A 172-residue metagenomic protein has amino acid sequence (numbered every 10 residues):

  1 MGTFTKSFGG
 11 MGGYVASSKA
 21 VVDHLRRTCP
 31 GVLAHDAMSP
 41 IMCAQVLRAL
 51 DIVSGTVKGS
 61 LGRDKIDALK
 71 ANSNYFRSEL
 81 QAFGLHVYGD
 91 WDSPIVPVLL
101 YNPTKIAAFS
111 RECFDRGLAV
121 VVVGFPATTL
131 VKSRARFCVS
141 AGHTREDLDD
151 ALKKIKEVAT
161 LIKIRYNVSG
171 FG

Functional and structural regions predicted by a protein language model:
M1, F8-G59: Conserved core segment of the aminotransferase class I/II
M11, D92-V96, S133-R136: Short amphipathic alpha-helical segments
A16, P97-L99, C138-S140: Short hydrophobic/aromatic beta-strand micro-patches that form the beta-sheet surface supporting nucleotide- or nucleic
K19, F125-T128: Short, ordered loop/turn segments at secondary-structure junctions
H24-L25, F109, A151: Hydrophobic side chains in well-ordered alpha-helices
P30, N74-Y75, R111, K153-K156: Solvent-exposed alpha-helix faces
M42-D92, V96-A119: Conserved PLP-dependent catalytic core of the aminotransferase class-I/II
D115-R116, A127-G172: PLP-dependent enzyme catalytic core of the Aspartate aminotransferase-like
